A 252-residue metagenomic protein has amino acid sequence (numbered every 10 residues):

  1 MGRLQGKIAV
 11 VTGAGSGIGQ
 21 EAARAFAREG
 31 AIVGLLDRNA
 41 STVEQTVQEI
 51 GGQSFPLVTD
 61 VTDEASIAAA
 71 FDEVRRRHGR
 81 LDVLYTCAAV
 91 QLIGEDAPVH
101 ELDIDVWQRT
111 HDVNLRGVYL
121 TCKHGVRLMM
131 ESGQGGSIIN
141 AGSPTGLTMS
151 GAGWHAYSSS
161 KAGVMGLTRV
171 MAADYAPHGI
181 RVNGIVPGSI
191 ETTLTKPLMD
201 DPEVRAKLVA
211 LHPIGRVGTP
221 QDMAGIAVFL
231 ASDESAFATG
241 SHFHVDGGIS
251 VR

Functional and structural regions predicted by a protein language model:
K7, R80-L81, M129-S143, P177-I180 (+1 more regions): Active-site loop of short-chain dehydrogenase/reductase
I8, G15-G17: Conserved glycine-rich cofactor-binding loop
A40-S41, V58-A69, I104, D222: The beta1-alpha1 cofactor-binding region of Rossmann-like NAD(H)/NADP(H)-dependent oxidoreductases
Q91, D96, L211, V228 (+1 more regions): Short C-terminal tail/terminal secondary-structure segment of NAD(P)H-dependent dehydrogenase/reductase domains
E95-V99, D103-Q108, L208: Substrate-binding pocket helix/loop in short-chain dehydrogenase/reductase
C122, S160, T168: Active-site helix of classical SDR
R127, A173-P177, A236: Alpha-helical segment proximal to the catalytic Tyr-Lys
